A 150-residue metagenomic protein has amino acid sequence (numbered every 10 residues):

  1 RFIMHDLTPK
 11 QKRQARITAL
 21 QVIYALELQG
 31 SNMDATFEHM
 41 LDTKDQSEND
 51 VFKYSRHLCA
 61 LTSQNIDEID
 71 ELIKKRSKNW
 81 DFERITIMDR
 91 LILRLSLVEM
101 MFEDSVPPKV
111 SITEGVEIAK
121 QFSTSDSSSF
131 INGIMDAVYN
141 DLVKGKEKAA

Functional and structural regions predicted by a protein language model:
R1-S128, N132-A150: N-terminal interaction/assembly modules
